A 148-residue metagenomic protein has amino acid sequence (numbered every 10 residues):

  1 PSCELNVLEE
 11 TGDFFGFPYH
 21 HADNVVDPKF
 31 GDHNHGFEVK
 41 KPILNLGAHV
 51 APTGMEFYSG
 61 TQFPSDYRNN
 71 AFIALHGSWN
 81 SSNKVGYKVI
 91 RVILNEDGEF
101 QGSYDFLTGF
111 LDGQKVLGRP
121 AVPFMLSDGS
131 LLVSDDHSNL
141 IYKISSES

Functional and structural regions predicted by a protein language model:
P1-L107, G113-G118, L126-D128, I144-E147: Beta-propeller domain segments
I73, V133-S134: Conserved beta-strand element within WD40/beta-propeller blades
S138-N139: Loop/turn residues immediately N-terminal
